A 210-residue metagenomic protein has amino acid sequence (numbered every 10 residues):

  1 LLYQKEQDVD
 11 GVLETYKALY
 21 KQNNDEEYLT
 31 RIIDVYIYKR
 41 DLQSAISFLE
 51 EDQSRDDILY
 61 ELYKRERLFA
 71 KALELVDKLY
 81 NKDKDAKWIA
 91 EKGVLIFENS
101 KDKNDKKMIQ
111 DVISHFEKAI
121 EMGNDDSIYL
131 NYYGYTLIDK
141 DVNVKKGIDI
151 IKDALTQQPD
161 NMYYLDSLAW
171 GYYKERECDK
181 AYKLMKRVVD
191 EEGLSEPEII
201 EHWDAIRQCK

Functional and structural regions predicted by a protein language model:
L2, R31-I32, I58-Y63, K92 (+4 more regions): Structural register within alpha-helical repeat arrays
K5, V35-K39, R65, E98-D102 (+3 more regions): Register position in tetratricopeptide repeats
A18-L19, A45-F48, D52, K78-L79 (+3 more regions): Canonical positions in the second alpha-helix
N23-N24, E50-D57, D83-K84, N124 (+2 more regions): Short coil turns that delineate tetratricopeptide repeat
Y28-L29, R55, W88-I89, Y129-L130 (+2 more regions): TPR alpha-solenoid repeat register
A90-I109, E117-Q158, Y163, S167-E175: Alpha-helical adaptor scaffolds
S167-W170, K174-K210: Terminal, low-structured helical/coil segments at or just beyond the last alpha-helical repeat
